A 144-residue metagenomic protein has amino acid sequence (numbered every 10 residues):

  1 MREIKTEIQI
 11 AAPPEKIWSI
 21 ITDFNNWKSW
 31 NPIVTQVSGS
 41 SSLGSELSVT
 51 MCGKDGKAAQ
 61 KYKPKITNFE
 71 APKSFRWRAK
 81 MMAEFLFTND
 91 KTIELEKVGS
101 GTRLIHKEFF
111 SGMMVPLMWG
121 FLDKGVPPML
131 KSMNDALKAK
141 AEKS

Functional and structural regions predicted by a protein language model:
M1-Q9, E15, V49, V98 (+3 more regions): Hydrophobic-ligand-binding modules of eukaryotic lipid transfer/binding families
M1-S38: Hydrophobic ligand-binding cavity/cleft-lining segments
K16-I21, W27, L47-V49, I66 (+4 more regions): Hydrophobic pocket/interface hotspot
T22, A71, E142-K143: Residues at helix-coil transition
V37-L47: A solvent-exposed, acidic/Ser-Thr-rich amphipathic alpha-helical stretch
S38, D55-R103, F109-G112: Hydrophobic-ligand binding "helix-grip"
V49-D55: Short aromatic-glycine motifs in intrinsically disordered, low-complexity regions
R103-I105, F109-S144: A conserved amphipathic terminal alpha-helix motif
